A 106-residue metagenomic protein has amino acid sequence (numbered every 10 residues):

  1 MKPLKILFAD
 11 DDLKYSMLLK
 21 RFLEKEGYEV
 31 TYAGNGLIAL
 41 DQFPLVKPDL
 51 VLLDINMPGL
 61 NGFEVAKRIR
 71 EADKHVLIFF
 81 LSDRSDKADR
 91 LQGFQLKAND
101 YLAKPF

Functional and structural regions predicted by a protein language model:
M17-K25: Charged docking surfaces used in two-component/phosphorelay signaling
G27-G34, Q42: Short hydrophobic/Thr-rich beta-strand motif most characteristic of the beta2 strand and flanking loop of CheY-like
G34-I38, N61-E64: Acidic catalytic/metal-coordinating carboxylates
D41, F63-K74: Short amphipathic alpha-helix used as the core "switch/output" element in two-component signaling
V46-L52: Active-site beta3 strand of CheY-like receiver
D54, S82: Active-site residues of response regulator receiver
M57: Receiver (REC) domain active-site loop signature in two-component systems and cognate sites in sensor histidine kinases
